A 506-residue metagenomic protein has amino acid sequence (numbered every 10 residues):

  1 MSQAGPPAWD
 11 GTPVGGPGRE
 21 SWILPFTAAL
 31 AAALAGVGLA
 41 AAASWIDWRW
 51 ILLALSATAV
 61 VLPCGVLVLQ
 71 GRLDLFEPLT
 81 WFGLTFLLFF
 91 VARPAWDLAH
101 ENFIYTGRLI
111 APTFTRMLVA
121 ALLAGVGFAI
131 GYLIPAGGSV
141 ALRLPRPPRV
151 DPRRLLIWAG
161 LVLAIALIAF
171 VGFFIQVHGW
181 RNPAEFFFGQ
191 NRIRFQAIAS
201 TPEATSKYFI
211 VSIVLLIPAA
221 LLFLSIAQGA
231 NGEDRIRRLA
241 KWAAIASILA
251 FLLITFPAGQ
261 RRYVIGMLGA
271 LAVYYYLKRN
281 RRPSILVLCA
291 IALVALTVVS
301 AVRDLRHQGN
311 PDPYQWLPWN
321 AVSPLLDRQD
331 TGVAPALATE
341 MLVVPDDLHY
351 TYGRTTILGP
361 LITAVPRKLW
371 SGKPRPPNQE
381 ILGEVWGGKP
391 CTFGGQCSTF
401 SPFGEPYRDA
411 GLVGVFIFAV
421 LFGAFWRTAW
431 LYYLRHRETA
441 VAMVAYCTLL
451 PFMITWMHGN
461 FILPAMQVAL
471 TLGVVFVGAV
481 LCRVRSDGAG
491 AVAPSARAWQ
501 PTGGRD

Functional and structural regions predicted by a protein language model:
M1-I165, L271, Y276, N280-S284 (+4 more regions): N-terminal "leader" segments that precede or initiate the main folded domain
A31-G38, T85-W96, A166-G172, S247-T255 (+2 more regions): Aromatic-anchored segments of alpha-helical transmembrane domains
W48-L53, G137-G309: Membrane-embedded catalytic interface detector for glycan/lipid assembly enzymes
R72-E77, F223-W242, L431-V444: Membrane-interface helix-loop-helix junctions at transmembrane boundaries of multi-pass membrane enzymes, predominantly
I110-A121, Q190-V211, S323-P324, E405-R408: Short aromatic-rich membrane-water interface segments that cap or initiate transmembrane helices in multi-pass membrane
L167-N182, V287-P376, E380: Aromatic-rich transmembrane-lumenal/periplasmic boundary elements in polytopic membrane proteins
F256, G395-D506: Hydrophobic alpha-helical segments
L342-R367, E384-G414: Individual transmembrane alpha-helix segments
